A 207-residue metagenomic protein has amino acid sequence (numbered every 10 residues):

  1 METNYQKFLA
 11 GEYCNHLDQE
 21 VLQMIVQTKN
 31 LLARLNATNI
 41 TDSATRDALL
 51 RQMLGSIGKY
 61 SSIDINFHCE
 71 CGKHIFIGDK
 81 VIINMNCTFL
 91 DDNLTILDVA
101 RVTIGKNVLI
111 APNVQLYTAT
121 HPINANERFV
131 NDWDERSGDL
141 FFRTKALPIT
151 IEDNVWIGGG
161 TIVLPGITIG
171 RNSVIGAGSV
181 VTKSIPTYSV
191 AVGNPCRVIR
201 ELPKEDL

Functional and structural regions predicted by a protein language model:
M1-K59, P122-N126, D134, C196-L207: Terminal amphipathic alpha-helical/low-complexity segments used for targeting or macromolecular assembly
Y5-Q6, M53, L140-F141, L147-P148 (+1 more regions): Short secondary-structure boundary/capping segments
N39-I40, C71, D98, I185: Residues at alpha-helix boundaries and short interhelical turns
K59, D79, K106, D153 (+2 more regions): Short acidic capping loops at alpha-helix termini that bridge into adjacent secondary structure
F67-I77, I82-P165, N194, E201-L207: Flexible, glycine/small-residue-enriched loop-and-beta-strand segment within the central core of proteins
I162-C196: C-terminal/domain-terminus segments
